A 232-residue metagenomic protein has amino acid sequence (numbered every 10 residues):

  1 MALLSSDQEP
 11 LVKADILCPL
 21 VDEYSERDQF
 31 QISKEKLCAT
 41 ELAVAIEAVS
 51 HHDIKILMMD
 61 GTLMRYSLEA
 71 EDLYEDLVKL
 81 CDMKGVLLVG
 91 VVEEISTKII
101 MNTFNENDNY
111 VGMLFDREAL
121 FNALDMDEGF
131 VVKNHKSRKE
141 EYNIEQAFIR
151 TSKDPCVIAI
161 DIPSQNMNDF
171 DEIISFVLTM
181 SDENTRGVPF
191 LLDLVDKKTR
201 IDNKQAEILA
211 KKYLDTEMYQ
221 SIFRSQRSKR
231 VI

Functional and structural regions predicted by a protein language model:
M1-E23: Acidic, metal-ligating active-site segments
L11, L17, R27-I232: Long, contiguous domain-sized segments
